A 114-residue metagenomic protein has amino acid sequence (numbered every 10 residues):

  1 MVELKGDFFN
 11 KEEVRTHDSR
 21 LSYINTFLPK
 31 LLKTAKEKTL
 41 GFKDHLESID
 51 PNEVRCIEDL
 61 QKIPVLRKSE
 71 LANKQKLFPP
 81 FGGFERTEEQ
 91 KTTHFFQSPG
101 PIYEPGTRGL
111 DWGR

Functional and structural regions predicted by a protein language model:
M1-R114: Nucleotide 5′-phosphate-binding alpha/beta core
